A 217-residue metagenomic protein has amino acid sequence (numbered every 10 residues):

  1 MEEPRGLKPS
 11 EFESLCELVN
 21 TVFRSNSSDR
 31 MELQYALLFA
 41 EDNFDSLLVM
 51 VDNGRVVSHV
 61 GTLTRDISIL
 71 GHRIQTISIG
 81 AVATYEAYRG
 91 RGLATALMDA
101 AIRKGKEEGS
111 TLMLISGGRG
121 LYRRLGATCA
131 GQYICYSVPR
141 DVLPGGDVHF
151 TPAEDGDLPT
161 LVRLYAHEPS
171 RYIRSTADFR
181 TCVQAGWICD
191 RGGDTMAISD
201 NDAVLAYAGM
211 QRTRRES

Functional and structural regions predicted by a protein language model:
M1-T64, I74, S78, L143-R180: Short amphipathic alpha-helix that is part of the acyltransferase structural core
N26-S27, H72, L93-A96: Recognition helices and adjacent regulatory flanks at domain boundaries
V49, R55-R65, S78-A83, A197 (+1 more regions): Conserved beta-strand in the GNAT
D66-R73, R214-S217: A short, polar/charged loop-to-alpha-helix boundary motif
I79-R89, S217: A short, internal acetyl-CoA/4′-phosphopantetheine-binding micro-motif in the GNAT/acyltransferase core
T84, G90-R103: Conserved acetyl-CoA-binding loop-helix of GNAT-fold acetyltransferases
E107-T111, G117-I134: Conserved active-site alpha-helix within GNAT-family acetyltransferase domains
Y133-S217: Amide-forming acyltransferase catalytic core, primarily the GNAT-like/NAT-type and related acyltransferase folds
